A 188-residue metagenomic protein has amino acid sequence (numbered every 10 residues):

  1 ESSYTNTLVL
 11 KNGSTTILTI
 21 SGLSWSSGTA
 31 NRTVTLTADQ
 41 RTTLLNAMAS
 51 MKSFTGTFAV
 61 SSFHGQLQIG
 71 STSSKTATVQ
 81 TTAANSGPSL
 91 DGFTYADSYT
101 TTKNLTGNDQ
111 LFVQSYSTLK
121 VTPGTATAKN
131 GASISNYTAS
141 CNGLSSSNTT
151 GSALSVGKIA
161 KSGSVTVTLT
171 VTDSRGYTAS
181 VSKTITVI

Functional and structural regions predicted by a protein language model:
E1-S2, L119-G131: Acidic, Ser/Thr
Y4-T15, N130-S147: Change to "...patches in solvent-exposed regions of secreted, membrane-anchored, or virion-exposed structural
W25, G143-S152: Short beta-strand segments within Ig-like beta-sandwich modules, predominantly Fibronectin type-III
N31-F54, Q66-L67, G107-L111, T150-K161: Signal that preferentially marks extracellular ectodomain short beta-strand elements of beta-sandwich modules
G56-S62, V165-L169: Hydrophobic/tyrosine-rich beta-strand signature of extracellular beta-sandwich/beta-rich modules, prominently
S62-I69, V171-Y177: Short, solvent-exposed loop/turn segments at the edges of extracellular beta-sandwich modules
Q68-A77, Y177-K183: Extracellular and select intracellular beta-sandwich modules with Ser/Thr-enriched, small-residue motifs on
T82-S115, V187-I188: Short, compositionally biased P/S/T/A/G/V-rich stretches that sit at domain boundaries
